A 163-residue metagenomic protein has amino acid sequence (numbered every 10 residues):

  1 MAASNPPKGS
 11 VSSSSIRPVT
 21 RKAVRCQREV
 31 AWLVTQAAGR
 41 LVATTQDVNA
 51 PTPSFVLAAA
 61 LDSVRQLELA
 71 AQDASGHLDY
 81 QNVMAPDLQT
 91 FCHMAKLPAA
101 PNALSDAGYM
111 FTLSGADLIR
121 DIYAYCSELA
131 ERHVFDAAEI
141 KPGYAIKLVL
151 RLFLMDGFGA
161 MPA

Functional and structural regions predicted by a protein language model:
A2-G39, V83-C126: Short Lys/Arg-rich basic patches
T44-L78, A130-A163: Short, basic amphipathic alpha-helical segments that act as recognition/interaction helices in nucleic-acid-binding
